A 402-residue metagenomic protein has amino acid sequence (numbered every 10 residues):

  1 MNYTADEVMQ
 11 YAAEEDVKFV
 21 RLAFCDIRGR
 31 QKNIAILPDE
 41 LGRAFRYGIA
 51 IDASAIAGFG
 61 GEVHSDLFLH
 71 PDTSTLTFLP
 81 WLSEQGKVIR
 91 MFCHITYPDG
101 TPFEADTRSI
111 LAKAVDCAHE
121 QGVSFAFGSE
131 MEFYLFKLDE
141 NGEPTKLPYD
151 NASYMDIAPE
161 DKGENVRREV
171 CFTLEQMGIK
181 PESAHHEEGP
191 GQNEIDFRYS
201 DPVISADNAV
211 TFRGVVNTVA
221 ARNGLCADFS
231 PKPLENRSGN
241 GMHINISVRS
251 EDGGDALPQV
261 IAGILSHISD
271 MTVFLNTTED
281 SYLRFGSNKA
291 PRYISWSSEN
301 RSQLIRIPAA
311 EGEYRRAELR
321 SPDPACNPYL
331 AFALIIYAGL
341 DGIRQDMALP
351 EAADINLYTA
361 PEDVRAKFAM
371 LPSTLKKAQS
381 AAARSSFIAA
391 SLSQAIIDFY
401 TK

Functional and structural regions predicted by a protein language model:
M1-K402: Glycine-rich, acidic/polar active-site loops that bind/position phosphate-bearing ligands
